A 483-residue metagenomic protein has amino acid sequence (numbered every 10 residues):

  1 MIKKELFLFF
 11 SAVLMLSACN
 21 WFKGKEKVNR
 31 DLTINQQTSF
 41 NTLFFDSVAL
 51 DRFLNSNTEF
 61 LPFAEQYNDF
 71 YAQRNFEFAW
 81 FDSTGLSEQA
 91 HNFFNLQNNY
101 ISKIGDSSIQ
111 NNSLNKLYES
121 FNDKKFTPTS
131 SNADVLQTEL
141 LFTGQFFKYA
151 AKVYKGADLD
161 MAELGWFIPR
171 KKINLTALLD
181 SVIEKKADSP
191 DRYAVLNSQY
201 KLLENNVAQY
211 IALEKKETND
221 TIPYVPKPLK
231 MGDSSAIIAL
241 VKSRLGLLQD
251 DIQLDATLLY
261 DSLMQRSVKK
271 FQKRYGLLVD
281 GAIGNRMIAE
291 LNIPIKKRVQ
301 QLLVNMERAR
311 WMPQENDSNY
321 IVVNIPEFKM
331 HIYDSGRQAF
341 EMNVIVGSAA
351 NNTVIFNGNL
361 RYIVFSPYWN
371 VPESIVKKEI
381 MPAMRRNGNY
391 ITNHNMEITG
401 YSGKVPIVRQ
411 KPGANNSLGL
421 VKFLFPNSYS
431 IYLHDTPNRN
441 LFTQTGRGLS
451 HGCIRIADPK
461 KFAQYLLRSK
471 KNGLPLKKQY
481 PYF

Functional and structural regions predicted by a protein language model:
I2, N20-E65, F70-A72, F147 (+2 more regions): Well-ordered beta-sheet/strand-loop patches within structured domains
E5-L14: Sec-dependent N-terminal signal peptides
L16-A18: C-terminal motif of bacterial Sec signal peptides marking the signal peptidase cleavage site
N20-K171: Cationic-aromatic interfacial patches
